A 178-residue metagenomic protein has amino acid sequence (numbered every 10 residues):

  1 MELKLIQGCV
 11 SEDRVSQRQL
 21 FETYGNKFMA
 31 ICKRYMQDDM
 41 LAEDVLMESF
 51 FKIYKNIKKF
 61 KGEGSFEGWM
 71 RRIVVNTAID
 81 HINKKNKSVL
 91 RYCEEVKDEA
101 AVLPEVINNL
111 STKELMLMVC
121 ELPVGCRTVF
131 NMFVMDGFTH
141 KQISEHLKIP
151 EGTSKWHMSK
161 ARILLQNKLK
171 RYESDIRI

Functional and structural regions predicted by a protein language model:
M1-K27, R34, C120, K141-Q142 (+3 more regions): N-terminal module of bacterial RNA polymerase sigma factors
C9, F28, C32, A42-I53 (+4 more regions): Short, small-hydrophobic-rich alpha-helical interface motif
V10-S11, Q37, M47-S65, K85: Sigma70-family region 2
K58-G62, R72-Y92, K160: Arg/Lys-rich amphipathic alpha helix in sigma70-family domain 2
I79, C126, M135, H146-Y172: DNA-recognition helix of helix-turn-helix
K87-T112, T139: Internal acidic/polar
L115, V129-F130: Short alpha-helical "packing" element that flanks the helix-turn-helix/winged-helix DNA-binding module
V119-R127: Short helix-coil-helix linker/hinge
